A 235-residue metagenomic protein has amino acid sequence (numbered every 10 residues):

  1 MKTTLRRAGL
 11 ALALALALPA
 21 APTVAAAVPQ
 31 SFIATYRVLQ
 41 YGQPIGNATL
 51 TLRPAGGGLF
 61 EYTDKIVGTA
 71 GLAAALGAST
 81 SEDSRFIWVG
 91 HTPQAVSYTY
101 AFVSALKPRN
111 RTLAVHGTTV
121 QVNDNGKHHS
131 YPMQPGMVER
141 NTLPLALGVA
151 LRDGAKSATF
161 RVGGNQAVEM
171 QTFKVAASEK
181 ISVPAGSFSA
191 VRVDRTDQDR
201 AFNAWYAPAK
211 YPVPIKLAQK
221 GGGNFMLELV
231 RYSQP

Functional and structural regions predicted by a protein language model:
M1-T4: N-terminal secretory signal peptides that target proteins for export/translocation
R6-R7, R192: Basic side chains
G9-A20: Bacterial N-terminal signal peptides
A21-A26: Sec/Tat signal peptide C-region and signal peptidase I cleavage site
A27-G117, D124, V149-P235: Acidic, serine/threonine-rich low-complexity disordered tracts
V122-N141: Acidic/charged, solvent-exposed loop-and-adjacent secondary-structure segments enriched in E/D, K/R, S/T, and G/P
G136-A155: Short, polar/charged, low-complexity connector loops/linkers at domain or secondary-structure junctions
